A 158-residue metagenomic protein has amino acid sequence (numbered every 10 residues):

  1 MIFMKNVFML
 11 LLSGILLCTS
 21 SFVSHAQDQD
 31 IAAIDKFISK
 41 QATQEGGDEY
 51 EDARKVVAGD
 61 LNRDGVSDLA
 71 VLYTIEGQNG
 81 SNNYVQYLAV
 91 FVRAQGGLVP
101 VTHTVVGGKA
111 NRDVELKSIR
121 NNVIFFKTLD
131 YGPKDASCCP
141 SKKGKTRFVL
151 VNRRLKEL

Functional and structural regions predicted by a protein language model:
I2-G59, N152, E157-L158: Terminal domain-start segments
N6-F8, H25-A32, A42-T43, N111-L158: Acidic, small-residue rich beta-repeat scaffolds with periodic aromatic anchors
A26-S39, G80-T104, R147-R154: Beta-propeller blade repeat segments, especially FG-GAP/WD-type strand-to-loop junctions in 6- to 7-bladed propeller
G46-G47, G77-N83, D135-P140: Short consensus segments that form the blades of beta-propeller domains, in both extracellular/periplasmic
G47-K55, T104-V114: A short, amphipathic edge element
R54, Q86-L88, K143: Repetitive beta-architecture junctions, highlighting loop-to-beta-strand starts across blade-like repeats
V57-R63, K117-S118: Structural signature of eukaryotic scaffold interfaces centered on beta-propeller domains
R63-Y73, N122-T128: Acidic/hydrophobic-patterned starts of short beta strands in beta-sheet-rich repeat architectures
